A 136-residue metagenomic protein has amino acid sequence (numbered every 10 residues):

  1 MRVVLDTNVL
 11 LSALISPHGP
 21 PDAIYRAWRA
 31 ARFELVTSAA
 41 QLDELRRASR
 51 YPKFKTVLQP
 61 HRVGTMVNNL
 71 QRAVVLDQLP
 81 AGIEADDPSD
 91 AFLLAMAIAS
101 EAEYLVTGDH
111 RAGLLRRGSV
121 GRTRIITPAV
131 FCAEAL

Functional and structural regions predicted by a protein language model:
M1-T37: Short, well-structured N-terminal submotif of metal-dependent ribonuclease cores
L5, L76-L79, T107-G108: Short beta-strands and strand-loop turn motifs
L10-L11, D43, A112-L114: Short, active-site-adjacent cap segments at secondary-structure transitions
S16-P17, S49, R117-S119: Short amphipathic alpha-helical segments
A27-A81: PIN-domain endoribonuclease scaffold, especially VapC-family toxins
I83, D87, I98-Y104, H110-L136: Acidic, PIN/NYN-like endoribonuclease modules and their adjacent C-terminal/linker elements
A91: Divalent-cation
L94-A95: Alpha-helical segments flanking ligand/cofactor-binding loops in enzyme cores
